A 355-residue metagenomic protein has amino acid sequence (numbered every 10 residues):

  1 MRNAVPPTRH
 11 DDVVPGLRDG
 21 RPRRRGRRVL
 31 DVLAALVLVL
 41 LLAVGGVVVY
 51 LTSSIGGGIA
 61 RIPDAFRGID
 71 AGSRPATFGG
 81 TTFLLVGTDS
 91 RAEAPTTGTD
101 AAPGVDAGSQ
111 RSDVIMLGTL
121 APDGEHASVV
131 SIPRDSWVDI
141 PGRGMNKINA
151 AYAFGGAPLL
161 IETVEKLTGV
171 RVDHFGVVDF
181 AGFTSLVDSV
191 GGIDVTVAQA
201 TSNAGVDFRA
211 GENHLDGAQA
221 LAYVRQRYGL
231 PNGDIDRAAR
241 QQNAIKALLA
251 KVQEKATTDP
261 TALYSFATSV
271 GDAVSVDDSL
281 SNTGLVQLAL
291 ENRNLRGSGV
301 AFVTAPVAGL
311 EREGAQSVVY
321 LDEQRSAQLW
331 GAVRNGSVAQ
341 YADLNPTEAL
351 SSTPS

Functional and structural regions predicted by a protein language model:
M1-V32, D343-P346: Terminal targeting segments of Actinobacterial cell-envelope proteins
G16-S112, P354: N-terminal hydrophobic targeting segments that direct proteins to the cell envelope
I62, A94, S136, S275-S355: C-terminal solvent-exposed extensions
F78-T81, Q110-I115, G124-I132, R143-M145 (+7 more regions): Extracytoplasmic
P103-V105, N146-F154, G169-H174, Y228-I235 (+3 more regions): Second-shell loop/turn segments in exported
S112-V114, V129, M145, N149 (+10 more regions): Extracytoplasmic/secreted envelope proteins and their assembly/folding machinery, especially bacterial periplasmic
N149-D207: Amphipathic, coiled-coil-like alpha-helical scaffolding segments used for oligomerization/assembly
S185-D259, L263, V274, P354-S355: Flexible, polar/acidic helix-loop-strand segments at domain edges
